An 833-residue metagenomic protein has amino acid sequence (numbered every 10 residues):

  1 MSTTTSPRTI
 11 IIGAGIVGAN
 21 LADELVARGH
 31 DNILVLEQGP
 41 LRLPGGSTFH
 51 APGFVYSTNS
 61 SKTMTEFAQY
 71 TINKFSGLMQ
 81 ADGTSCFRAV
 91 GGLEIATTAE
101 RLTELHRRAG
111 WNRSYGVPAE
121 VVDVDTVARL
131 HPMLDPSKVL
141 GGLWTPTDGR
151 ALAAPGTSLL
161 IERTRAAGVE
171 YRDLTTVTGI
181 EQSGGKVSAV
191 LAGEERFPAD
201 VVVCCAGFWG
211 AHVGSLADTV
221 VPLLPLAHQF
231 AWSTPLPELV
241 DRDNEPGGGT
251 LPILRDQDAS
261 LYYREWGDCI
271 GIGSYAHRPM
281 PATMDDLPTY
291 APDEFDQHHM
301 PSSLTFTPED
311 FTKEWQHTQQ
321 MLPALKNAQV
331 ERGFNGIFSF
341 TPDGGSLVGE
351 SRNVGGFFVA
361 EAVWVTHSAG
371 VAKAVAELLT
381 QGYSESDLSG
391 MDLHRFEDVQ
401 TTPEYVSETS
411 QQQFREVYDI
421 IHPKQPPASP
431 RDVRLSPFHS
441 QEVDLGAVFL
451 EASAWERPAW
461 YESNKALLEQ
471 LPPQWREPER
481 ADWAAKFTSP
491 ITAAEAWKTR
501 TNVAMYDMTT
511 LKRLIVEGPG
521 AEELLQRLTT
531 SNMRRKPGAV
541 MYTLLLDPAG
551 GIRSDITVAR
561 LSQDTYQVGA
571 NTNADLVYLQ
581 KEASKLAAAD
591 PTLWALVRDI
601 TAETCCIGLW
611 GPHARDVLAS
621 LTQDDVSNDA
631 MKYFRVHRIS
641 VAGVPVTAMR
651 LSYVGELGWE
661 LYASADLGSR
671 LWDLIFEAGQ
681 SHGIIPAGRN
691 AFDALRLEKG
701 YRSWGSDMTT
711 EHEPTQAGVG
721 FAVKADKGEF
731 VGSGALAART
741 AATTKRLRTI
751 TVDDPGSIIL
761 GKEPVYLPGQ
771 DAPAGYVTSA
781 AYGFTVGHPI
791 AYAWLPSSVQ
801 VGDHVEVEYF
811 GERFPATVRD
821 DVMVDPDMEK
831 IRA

Functional and structural regions predicted by a protein language model:
P7-L34: N-terminal Rossmann-like FAD-binding beta1-loop-alpha1 element of flavoenzymes
N20, Y56, I180-Y290, Q297-L304 (+4 more regions): Flavin-dependent oxidoreductases
V26-T48: Glycine-rich FAD pyrophosphate-binding loop
P52-L130, D258-Y263, G267-G273, P281 (+5 more regions): Dinucleotide-binding Rossmann-like beta1-alpha1 core, especially the glycine-rich loop that anchors the ADP
E66-Q69, I95-E104, L143-E162, R172 (+2 more regions): Short beta-strand to alpha-helix junction loop
W144-V201: Helical element adjacent to the flavin cofactor pocket in flavoenzyme catalytic cores
D258, D285-L287, Q297-V433: C-terminal catalytic lobe of FAD-dependent flavoproteins
G390, F396-A833: Glycine/proline-enriched, intrinsically flexible loops and inter-domain linkers
